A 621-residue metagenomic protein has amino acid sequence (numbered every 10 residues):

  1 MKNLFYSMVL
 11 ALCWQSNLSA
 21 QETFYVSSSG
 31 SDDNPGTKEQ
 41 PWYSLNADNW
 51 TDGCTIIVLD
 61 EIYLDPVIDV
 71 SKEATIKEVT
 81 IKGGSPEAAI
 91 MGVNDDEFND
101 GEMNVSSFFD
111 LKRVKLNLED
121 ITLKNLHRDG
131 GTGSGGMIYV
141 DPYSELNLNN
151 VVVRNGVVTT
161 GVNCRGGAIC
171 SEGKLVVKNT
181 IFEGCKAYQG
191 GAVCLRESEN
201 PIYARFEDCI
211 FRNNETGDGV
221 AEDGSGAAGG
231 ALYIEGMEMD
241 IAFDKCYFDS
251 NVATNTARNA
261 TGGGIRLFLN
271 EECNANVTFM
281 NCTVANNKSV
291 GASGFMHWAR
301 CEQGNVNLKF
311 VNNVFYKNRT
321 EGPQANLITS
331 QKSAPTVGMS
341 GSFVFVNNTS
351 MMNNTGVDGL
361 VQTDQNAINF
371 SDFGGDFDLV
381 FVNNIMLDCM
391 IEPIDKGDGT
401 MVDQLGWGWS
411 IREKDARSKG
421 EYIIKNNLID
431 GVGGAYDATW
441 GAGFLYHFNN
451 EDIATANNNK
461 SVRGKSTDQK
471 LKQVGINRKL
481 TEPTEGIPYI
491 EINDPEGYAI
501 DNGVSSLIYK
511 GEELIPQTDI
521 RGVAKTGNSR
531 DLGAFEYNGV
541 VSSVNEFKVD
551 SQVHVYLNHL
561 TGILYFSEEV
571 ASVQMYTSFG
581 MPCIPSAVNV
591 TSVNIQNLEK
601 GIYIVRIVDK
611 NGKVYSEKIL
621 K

Functional and structural regions predicted by a protein language model:
M1-E22: Bacterial Sec-dependent N-terminal signal peptides
T23, S27-L59, G497, C583: Acidic Gly/Asp/Thr-rich repetitive segments characteristic of extracellular carbohydrate-active and adhesion proteins
V26, V58, D69-V70, G83 (+18 more regions): Extracellular beta-strand solenoids
W50-G53, L64-K82, I90-E145, T159-G173 (+3 more regions): Extracellular beta-strand-rich solenoid/capping regions of secreted or surface-exposed proteins that bind or remodel
G53, P66-K72, I76, M103 (+6 more regions): Predominantly extracellular beta-rich ligand-binding scaffolds that present long acidic/polar faces for carbohydrate
D65-P66, G84, A89, V93 (+23 more regions): Surface-exposed loop/turn segments connecting beta-strands in extracellular beta-rich domains
G497-S543: Surface beta-loop-beta hairpin patches that serve as ligand-binding interfaces in beta-rich domains
N545-K621: C-terminal outer-membrane/trafficking sorting elements
